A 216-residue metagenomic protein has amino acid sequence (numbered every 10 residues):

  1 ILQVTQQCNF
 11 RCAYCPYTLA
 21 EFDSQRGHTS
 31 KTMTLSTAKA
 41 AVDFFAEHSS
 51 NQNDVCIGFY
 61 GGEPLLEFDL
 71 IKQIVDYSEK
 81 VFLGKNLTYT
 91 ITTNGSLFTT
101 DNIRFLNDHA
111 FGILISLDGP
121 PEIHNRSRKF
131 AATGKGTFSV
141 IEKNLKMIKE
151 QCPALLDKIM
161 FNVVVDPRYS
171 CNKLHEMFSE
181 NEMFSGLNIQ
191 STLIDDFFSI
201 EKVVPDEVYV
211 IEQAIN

Functional and structural regions predicted by a protein language model:
I1-T93, L97-R104, H109: Conserved alpha-helical substructure of the radical SAM core
L2, Y14-Y17, F22, F44 (+8 more regions): Bulky hydrophobic/aromatic packing residues
A20-S24, P64-L66, G95-T100, G112-G134 (+1 more regions): Conserved radical SAM core fold
M33, T37, S116, T133-V140: Short acidic-hydrophobic sequence patches enriched in Asp/Glu that either
S36, A40-F44, G112-G119, I123-R126 (+1 more regions): Short N-terminal signal/transit or membrane-insertion segments and the immediately adjacent low-complexity/disordered
V55-I57, Y89-I91, I113-I115, I159-V163 (+1 more regions): Hydrophobic faces of well-ordered beta-strands that scaffold small-molecule active sites in alpha/beta enzyme cores
N107-I113, E182-S185: Glycine-enriched alpha-helix->loop->beta-strand junction motifs that scaffold or abut catalytic
E122, R126-E142, K146-N216: Radical SAM enzyme [4Fe-4S]-AdoMet core and its adjacent flexible, acidic and glycine-rich loops/tails across
